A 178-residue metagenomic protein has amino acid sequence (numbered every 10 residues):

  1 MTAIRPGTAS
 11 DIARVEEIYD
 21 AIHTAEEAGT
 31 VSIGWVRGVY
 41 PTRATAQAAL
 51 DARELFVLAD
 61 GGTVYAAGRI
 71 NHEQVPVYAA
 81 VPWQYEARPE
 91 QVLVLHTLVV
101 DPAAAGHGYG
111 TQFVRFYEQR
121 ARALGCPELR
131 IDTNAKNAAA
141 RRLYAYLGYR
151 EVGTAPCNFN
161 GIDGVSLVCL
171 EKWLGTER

Functional and structural regions predicted by a protein language model:
A3-E17: A short beta-loop-alpha structural element at the N-terminal edge of CoA-dependent acyl/N-acetyltransferase catalytic
G7, L98-V100, T133: Hydrophobic adenine-recognition pocket in adenosine-nucleotide-binding enzymes
E16, H23-T45: Conserved GNAT-fold acetyl-CoA-binding loop/helix
E54-G68: Conserved beta-hairpin
R69-T97, P102-A105, N158-D163: Conserved acyl-donor/pantetheine-binding loop and adjacent beta-alpha core of acyl/acetyltransferases and related
A87-P89, P127, N134-A138, A145-L147 (+1 more regions): C-terminal "cap" of GNAT-fold acetyltransferases
V100, G106-Q119, R142, Y146: Conserved acetyl-CoA-binding loop-helix of GNAT-fold acetyltransferases
V114, A121-D132: Conserved GNAT acetyl-CoA-binding A-motif
